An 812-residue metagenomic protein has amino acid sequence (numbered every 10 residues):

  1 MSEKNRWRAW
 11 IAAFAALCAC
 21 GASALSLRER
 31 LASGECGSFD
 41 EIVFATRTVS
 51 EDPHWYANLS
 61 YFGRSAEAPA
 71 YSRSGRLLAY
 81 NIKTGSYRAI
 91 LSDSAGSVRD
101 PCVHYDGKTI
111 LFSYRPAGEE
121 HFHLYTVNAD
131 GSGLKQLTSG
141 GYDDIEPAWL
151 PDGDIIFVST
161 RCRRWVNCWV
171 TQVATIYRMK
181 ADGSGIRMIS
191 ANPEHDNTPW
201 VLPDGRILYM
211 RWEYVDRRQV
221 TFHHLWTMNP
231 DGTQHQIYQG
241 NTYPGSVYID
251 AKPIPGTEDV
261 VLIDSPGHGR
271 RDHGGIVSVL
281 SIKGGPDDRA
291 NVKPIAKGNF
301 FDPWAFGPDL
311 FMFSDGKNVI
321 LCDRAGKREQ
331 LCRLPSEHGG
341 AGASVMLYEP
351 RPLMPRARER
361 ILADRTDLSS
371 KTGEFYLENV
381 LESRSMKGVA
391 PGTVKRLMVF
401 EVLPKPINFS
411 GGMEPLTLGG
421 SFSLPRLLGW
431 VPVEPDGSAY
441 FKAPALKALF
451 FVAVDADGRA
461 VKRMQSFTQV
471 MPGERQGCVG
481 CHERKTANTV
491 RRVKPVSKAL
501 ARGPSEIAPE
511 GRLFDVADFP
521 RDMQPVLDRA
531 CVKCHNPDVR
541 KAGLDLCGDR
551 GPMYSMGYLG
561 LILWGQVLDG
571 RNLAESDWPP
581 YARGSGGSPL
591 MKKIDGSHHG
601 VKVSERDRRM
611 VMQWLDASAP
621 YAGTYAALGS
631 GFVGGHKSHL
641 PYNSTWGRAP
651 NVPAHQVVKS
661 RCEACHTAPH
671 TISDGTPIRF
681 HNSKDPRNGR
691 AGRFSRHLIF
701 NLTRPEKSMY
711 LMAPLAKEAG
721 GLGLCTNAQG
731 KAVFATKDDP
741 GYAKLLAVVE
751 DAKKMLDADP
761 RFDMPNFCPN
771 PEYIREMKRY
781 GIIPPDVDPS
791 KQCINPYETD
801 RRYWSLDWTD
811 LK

Functional and structural regions predicted by a protein language model:
M1-R6: N-terminal secretory signal peptides that target proteins for export/translocation
A12-A19: Bacterial N-terminal signal peptides
C20-A24: Hydrophobic alpha-helical membrane-insertion segments, chiefly the h-region of N-terminal signal peptides
L25-D436, K442, V461-Q469, G473-G477: Sequence signature of WD/YWTD-type beta-propeller architectures
L25-E29, S33-F39, T46, I82 (+5 more regions): Aromatic- and Gly/Pro-enriched helix-to-coil junctions and flexible linker segments
